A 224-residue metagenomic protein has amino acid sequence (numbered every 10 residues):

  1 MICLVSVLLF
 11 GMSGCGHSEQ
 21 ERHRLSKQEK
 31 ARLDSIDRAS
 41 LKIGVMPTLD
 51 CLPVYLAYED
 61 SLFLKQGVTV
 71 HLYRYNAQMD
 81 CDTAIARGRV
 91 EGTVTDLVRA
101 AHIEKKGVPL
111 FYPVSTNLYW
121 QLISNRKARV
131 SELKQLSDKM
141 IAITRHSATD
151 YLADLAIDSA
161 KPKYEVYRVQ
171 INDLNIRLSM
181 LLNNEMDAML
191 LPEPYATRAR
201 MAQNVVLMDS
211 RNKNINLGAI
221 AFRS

Functional and structural regions predicted by a protein language model:
M1-S13: Sec-dependent bacterial lipoprotein signal peptides
C15-E19: Bacterial signal peptide processing site
E21-I171, R177-M180, D187-E193, V205-N214: Short, glycine-/small- and polar/acidic-enriched structural segments that line small-molecule recognition paths
A202: Change "in soluble alpha/beta enzymes" to "in soluble alpha/beta proteins
F222-S224: Conserved nucleotide-sugar donor-binding and metal-coordinating catalytic region shared by glycosyltransferases
